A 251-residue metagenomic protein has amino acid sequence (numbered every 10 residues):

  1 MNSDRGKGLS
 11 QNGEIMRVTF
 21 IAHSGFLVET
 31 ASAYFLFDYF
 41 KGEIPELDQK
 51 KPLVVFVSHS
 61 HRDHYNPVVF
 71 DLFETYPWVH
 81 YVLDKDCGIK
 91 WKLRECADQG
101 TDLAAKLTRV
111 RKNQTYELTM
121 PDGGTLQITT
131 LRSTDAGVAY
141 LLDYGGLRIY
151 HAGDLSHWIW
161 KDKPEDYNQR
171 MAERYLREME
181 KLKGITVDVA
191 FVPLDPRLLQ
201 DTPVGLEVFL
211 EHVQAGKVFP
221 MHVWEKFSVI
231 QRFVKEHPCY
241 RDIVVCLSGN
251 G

Functional and structural regions predicted by a protein language model:
D4-K50, A105-T186, S248-G251: Core dinuclear metal-dependent hydrolase active-site scaffold
I15-M16, Y34, P77-Y81, G216-V218: Short active-site oxyanion
M16-H23, G100-D122, P203-G251: Binuclear metal-ion centers of metallo-dependent hydrolases, dominated by the metallo-beta-lactamase
L36-F37, F56, V82, I149-A152 (+2 more regions): Structural motif
Y39-K41, H59-S60, D86-C87, S133 (+3 more regions): Active-site metal-binding loops of divalent metal-dependent hydrolases
K41-G88, E180-F191: Active-site metal-binding motif and surrounding structural segment of the metallo-beta-lactamase
N66-T75, L93-C96, S228-K235: Metal-dependent catalytic neighborhoods of phosphoester/phosphodiester hydrolases
R174-E180, L198-V208: A short, acidic, amphipathic alpha-helical segment used as a generic capping/interface helix at domain edges
